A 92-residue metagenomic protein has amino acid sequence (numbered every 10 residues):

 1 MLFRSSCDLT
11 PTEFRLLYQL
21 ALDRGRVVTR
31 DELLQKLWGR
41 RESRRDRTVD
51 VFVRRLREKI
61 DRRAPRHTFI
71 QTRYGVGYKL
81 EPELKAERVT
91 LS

Functional and structural regions predicted by a protein language model:
M1-L2: Short, small-residue-biased leader/transition segments that mark boundaries at the very start of proteins
S6-V76: Positively charged, aromatic-enriched patches within helix-turn-helix-type DNA-binding elements, predominantly
R66-S92: Basic, Lys/Arg-enriched C-terminal extension of HTH/homeodomain DNA-binding domains
